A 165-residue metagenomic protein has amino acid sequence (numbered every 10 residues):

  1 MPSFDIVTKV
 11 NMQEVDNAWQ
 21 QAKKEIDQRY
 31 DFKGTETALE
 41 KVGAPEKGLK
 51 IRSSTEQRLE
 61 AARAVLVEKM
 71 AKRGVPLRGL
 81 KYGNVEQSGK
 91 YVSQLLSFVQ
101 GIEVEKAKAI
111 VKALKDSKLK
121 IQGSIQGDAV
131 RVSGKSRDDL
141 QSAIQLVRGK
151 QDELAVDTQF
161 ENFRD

Functional and structural regions predicted by a protein language model:
M1-D31: N-terminal, positively charged regions that mediate nucleic acid binding
P2-T8, P45-S53, G89-Q100: Short, hydrophobic beta-strand segments
V15, Q57-A62, E103-K106, D139-L140: Short, conserved charged micro-motifs
Q28-T37, L77-Y82, A107-L119: Short amphipathic beta-strand starts and helix->beta connectors
F32-V65: N-terminal, charged amphipathic alpha-helical interaction modules
E36-V42, G83-S88, L119-S124: Short, flexible, solvent-exposed loop/turn segments with mixed acidic/basic and small polar residues
E40, S93-S97, G101-D165: Positively charged, low-complexity, intrinsically disordered RNA-binding extensions
L59-V99: Helix-adjacent hinge/juxtasegments
